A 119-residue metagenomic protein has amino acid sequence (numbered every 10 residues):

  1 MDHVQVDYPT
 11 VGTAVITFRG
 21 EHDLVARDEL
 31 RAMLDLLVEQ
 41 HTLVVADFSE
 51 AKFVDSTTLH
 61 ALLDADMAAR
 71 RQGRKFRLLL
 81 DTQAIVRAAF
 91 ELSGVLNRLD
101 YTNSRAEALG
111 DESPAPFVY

Functional and structural regions predicted by a protein language model:
M1-K52, D64-Y119: STAS-like cytosolic regulatory interaction modules
D55: ABC-family nucleotide-binding domains
